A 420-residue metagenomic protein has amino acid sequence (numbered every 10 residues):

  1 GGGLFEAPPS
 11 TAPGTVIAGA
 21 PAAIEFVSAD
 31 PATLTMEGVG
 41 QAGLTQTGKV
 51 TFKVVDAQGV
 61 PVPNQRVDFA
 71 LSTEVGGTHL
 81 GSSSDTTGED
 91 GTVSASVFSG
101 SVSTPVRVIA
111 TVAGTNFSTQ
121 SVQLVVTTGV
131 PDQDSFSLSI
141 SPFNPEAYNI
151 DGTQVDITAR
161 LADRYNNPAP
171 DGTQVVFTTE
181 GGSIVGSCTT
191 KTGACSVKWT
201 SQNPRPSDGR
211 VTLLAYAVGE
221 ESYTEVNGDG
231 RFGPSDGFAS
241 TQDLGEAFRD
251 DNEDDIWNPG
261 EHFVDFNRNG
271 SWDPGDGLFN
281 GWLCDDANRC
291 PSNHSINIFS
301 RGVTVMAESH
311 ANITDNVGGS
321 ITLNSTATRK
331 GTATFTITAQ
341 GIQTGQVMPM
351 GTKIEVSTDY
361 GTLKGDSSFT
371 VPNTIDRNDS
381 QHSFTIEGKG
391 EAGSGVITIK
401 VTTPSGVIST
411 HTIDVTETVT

Functional and structural regions predicted by a protein language model:
G1-T420: The feature marks long extracellular or luminal low-complexity segments
